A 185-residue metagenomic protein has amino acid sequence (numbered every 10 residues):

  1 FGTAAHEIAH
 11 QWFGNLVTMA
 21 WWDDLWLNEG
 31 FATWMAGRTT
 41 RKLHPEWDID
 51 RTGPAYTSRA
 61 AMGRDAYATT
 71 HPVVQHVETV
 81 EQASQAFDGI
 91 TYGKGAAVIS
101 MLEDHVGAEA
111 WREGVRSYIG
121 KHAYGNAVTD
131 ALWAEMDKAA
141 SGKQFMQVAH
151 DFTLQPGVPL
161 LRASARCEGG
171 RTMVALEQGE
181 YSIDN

Functional and structural regions predicted by a protein language model:
F1-G179: Hydrophobic alpha-helical and helix-loop surface patches within well-folded domains that function as non-catalytic
I183-N185: Short, intrinsically disordered, charge-balanced linker/junction segments flanking boundaries in proteins
